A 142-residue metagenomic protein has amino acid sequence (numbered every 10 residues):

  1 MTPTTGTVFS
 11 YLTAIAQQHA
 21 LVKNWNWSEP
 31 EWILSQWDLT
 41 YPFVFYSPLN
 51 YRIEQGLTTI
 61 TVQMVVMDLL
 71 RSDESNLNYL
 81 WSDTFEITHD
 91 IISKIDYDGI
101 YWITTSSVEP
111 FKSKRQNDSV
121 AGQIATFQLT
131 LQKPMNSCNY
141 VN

Functional and structural regions predicted by a protein language model:
M1-Q55, N139-N142: Small/polar-rich, solvent-exposed N-terminal microdomains that initiate assembly or binding
M1-S10, R52-T59, M67-S93: Extracellular/virion structural assembly segments
A16, A20, S72, D96-G99 (+1 more regions): Secondary-structure transition/hinge residues
K23-W25, Q36-Y41, T84-Q132: Acidic-leaning, charged glycine-interspersed low-complexity segments
V44-V65, V108-P110: Short, structured interface segments that constitute the first stable element of a domain
G56-R71, A121-K133: Oligomerization/assembly interface segments of phage tail-like spikes and tubes
T130-N142: Protruding loop/beta-arch "assembly-hinge" segments enriched in small, turn-prone residues
